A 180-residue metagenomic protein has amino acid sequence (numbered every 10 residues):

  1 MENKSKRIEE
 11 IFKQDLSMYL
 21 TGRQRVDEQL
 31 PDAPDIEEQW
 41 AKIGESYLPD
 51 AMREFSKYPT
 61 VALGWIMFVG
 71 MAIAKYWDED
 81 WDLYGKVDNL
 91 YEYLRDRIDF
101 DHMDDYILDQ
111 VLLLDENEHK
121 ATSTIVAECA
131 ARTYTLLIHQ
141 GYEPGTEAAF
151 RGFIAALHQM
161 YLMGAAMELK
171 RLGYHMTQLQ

Functional and structural regions predicted by a protein language model:
M1-Q180: Intrinsic-disorder/low-complexity detector
